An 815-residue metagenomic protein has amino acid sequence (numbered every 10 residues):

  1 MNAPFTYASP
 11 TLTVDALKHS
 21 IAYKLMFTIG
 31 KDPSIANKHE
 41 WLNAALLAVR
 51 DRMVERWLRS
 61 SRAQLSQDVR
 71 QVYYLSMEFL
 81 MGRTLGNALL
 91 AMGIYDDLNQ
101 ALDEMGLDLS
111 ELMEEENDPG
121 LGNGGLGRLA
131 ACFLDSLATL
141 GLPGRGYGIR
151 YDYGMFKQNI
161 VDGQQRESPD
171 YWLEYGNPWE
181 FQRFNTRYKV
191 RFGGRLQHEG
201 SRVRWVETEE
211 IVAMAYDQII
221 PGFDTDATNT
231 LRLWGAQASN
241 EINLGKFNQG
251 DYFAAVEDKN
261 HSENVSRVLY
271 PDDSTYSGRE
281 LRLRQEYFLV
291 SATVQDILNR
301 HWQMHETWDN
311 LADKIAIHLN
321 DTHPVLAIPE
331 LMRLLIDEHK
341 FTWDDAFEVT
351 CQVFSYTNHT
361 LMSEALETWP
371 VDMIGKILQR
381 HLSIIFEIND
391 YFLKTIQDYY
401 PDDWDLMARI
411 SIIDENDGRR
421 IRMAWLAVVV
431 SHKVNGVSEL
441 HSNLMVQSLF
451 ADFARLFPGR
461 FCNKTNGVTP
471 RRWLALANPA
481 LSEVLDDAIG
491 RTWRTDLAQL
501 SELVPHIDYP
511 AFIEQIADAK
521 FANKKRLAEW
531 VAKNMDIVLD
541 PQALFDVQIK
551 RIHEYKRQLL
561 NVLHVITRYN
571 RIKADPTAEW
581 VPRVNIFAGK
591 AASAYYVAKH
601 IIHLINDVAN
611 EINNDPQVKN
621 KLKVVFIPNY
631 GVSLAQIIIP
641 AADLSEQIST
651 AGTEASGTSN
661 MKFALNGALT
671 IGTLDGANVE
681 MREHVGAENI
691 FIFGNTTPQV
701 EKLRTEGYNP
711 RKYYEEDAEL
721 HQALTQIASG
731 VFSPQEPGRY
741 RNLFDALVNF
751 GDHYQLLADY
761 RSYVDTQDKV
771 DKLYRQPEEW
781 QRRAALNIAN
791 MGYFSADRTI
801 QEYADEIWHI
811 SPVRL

Functional and structural regions predicted by a protein language model:
M1-L815: A conserved ligand/cofactor-binding region detector
